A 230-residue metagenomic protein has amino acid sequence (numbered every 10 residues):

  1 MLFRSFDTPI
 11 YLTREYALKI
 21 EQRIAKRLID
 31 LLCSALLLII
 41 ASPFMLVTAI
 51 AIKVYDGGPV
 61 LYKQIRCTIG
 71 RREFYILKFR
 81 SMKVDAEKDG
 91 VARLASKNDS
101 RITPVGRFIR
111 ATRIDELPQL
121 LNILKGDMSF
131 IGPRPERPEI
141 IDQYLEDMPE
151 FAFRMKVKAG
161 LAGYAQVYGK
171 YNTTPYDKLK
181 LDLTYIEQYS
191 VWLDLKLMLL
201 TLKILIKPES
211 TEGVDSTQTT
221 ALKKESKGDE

Functional and structural regions predicted by a protein language model:
M1-A35, K63-Q64, K170-V191: Glycine-rich flexible loop motifs, especially short His-Gly-Gly/GGXG/HXGH segments used as catalytic or interaction
R4-T8, F74, A159, L197: Generic alpha-helical secondary structure signal
Y16-D85, N122, V191, L197-E230: A hydrophobic, helix-centered structural microdomain
I39-S42, T112-D115, I131, K170 (+1 more regions): Residue-level signal for short amphipathic helical patches enriched in basic/charged and nearby hydrophobic residues
T48, Y62-K63, V91, I131-P133 (+3 more regions): Short, hydrophobic secondary-structure boundary micro-motifs
Y62-R101, A162-K180: Short, glycine-rich, amphipathic interfacial segments at transmembrane boundaries or analogous
A92-R93, F151-R154, L183, E187: Short, P/G- and charge-enriched loop/turn segments at secondary-structure junctions
A95-K158, M198-T201, L205: A short, structured surface patch at a secondary-structure boundary
